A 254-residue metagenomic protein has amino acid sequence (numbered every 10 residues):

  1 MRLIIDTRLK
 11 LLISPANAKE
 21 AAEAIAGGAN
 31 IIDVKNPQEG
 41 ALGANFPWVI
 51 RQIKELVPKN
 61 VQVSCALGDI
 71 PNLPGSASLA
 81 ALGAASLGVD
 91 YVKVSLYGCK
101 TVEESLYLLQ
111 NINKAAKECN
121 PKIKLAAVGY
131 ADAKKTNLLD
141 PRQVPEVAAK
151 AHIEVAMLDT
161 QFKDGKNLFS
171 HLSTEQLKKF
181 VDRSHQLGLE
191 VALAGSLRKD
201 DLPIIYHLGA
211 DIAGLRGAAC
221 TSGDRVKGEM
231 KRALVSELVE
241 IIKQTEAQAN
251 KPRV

Functional and structural regions predicted by a protein language model:
R2-I5, R51-P58, L109-N120, A149 (+2 more regions): Surface-exposed amphipathic alpha-helices with a cationic face
T7-K19, S64-S76, G129-D132, A192-K199: Glycine-rich beta-to-alpha transition loops that act as phosphate-gripper elements at the mouths of alpha/beta enzyme
A18, G40-P58: Glycine-rich, positively charged N-terminal anion/phosphate-binding segment
A21, I50, A81, P141 (+3 more regions): Generic hydrophobic/aromatic pocket-lining and core-packing "Φ" positions
A24, A156, I205, L238: Conserved, mostly hydrophobic/aromatic
I31-G43, S86-T101, V155-G165, L208-R232: Glycine-rich phosphate-binding active-site loops on the catalytic face of alpha/beta enzymes
P47-I53, K100-N113, L215-V254: C-terminal helical cap(s) of enzyme catalytic domains, especially alpha/beta-barrels
K59-S64, G68-L79, A85-L168, R183 (+1 more regions): Conserved anion-binding
